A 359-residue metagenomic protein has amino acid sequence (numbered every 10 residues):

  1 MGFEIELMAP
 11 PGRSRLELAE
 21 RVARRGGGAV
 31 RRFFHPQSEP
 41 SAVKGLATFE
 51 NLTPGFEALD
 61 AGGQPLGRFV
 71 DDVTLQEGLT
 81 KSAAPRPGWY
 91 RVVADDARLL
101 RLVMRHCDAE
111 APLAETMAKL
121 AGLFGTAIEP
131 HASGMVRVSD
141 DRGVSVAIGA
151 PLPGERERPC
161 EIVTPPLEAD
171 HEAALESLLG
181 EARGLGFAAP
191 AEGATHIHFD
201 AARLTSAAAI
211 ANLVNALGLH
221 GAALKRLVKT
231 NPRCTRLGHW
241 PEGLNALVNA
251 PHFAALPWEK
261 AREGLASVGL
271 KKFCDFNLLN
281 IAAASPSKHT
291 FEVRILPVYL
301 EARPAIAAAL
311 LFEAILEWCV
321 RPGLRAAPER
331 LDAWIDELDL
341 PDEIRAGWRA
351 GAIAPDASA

Functional and structural regions predicted by a protein language model:
M1-A188, A202-A359: C-terminal accessory/tail domains of diverse enzymes
E192: Active-site histidine-anchored catalytic micro-motif
